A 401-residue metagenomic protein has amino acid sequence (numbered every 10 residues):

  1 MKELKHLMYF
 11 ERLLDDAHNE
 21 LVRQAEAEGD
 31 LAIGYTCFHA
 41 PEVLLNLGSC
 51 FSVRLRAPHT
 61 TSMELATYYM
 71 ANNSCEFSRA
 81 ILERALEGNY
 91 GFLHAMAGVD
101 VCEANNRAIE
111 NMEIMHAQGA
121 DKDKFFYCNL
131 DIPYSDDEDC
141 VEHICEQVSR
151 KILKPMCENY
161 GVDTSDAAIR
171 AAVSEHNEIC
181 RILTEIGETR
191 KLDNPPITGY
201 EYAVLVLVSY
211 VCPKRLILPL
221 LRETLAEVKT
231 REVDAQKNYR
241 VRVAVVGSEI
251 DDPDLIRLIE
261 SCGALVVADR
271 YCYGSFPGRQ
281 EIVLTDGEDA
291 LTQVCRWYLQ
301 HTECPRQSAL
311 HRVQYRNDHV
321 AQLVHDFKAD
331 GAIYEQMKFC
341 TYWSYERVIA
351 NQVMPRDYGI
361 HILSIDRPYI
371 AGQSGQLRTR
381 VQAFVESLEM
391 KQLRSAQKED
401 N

Functional and structural regions predicted by a protein language model:
M1-L31, C145-E146, R150, K154-E281: A charged, amphipathic alpha-helical module
R12-V22, E26, G34-V43, S62-A66 (+1 more regions): Metallocofactor- and cofactor-centric catalytic cores in central/energy metabolism, strongly enriched
A27, F38-H39, L44-R56, G247-R312 (+1 more regions): Redox- and metal-dependent alpha/beta enzyme cores, enriched for Fe-S-associated oxidoreductases and cofactor-handling
R56-S62, T67, I132-P133, R270-S275 (+1 more regions): Short, acidic/turn-prone active-site loops that include or flank metal/cofactor- and phosphate-binding residues
Y69-E87, S308-V320: Glycine-rich, highly charged phosphate/nucleotide-binding loops
A80-P155: Acidic/His-rich segments in extracytoplasmic proteins that coordinate ligands and/or metal ions
N317-G331, E335-T341, E346-N401: TerminUS-proximal long segments
